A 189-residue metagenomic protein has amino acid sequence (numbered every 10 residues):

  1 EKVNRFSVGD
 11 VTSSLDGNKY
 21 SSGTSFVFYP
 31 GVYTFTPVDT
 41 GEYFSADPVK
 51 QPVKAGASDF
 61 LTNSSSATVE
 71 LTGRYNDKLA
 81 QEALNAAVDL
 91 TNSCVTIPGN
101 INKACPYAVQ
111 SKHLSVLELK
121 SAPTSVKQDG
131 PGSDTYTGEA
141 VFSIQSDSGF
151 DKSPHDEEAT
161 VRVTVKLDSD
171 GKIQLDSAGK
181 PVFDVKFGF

Functional and structural regions predicted by a protein language model:
E1-F189: Short loop/turn and low-complexity linker motifs enriched in small/turn-promoting residues
